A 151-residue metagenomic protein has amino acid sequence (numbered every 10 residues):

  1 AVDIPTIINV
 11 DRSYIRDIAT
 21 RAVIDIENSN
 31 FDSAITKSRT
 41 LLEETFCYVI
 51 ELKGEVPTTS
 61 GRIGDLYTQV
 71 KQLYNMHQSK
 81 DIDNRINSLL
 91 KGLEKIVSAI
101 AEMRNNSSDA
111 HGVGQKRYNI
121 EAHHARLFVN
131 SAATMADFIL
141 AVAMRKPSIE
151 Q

Functional and structural regions predicted by a protein language model:
A1-A34: Charged alpha-helical initiation segments
I8, N28, I35, S60 (+4 more regions): Conserved phosphate/pyrophosphate-binding and hydrolysis machinery centered on Walker-type P-loop NTPases, extending
R16-I24, K80-R85, V113: Short, charged/polar, low-complexity loop and linker segments that flank or interrupt alpha-helical bundles
A19-V23, N30-L52, V129-D137: Short, hydrophobic, well-ordered secondary-structure elements
A22-S29, L52, H111-Q115, A143: Secondary-structure edge/capping motif, primarily at the C-terminal ends of alpha-helices and the immediately following
S33-K37, Y48-L66, S148-E150: Short acidic alpha-helical/loop segments enriched in Asp/Glu that coordinate divalent cations
G54-L93: Short, charged amphipathic alpha-helical segments flanked by flexible coils
L89-I149: Charge-enriched, short contiguous segments at helix-coil
